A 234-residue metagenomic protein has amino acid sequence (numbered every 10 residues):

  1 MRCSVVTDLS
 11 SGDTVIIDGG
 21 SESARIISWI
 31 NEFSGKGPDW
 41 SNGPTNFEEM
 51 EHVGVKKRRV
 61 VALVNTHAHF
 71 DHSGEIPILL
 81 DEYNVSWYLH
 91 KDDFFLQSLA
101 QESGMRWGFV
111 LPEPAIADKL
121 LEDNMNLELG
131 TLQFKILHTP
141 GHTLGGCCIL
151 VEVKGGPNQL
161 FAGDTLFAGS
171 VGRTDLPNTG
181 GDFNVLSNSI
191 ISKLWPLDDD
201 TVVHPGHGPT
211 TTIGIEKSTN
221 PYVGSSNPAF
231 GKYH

Functional and structural regions predicted by a protein language model:
M1-C3: Short N-terminal binding/cap micro-motifs at the start of the first secondary-structure element
V5-T7, E128, L150: Short, well-ordered beta-strand micro-motif
V6, L121, T139: Hydrophobic residues at beta-strand termini and immediately following loops that shape nucleotide-binding pockets
G12, E22, F33-V53, S103 (+3 more regions): Metallo-beta-lactamase
T14-I17, A62-N65, I136-H138: Short catalytic-loop micro-motif centered on adjacent basic/acidic residues
I17, Y88-L89, A162, P205: Hydrophobic residues in well-ordered beta-strands that form the structural core
I17-G19, N65, T131, P205: Small/polar loops that bind or transfer phosphate-bearing groups
E22, N31-E128, P157, S218-S226: Active-site HxH/HxHxD metal-binding segment of metal-dependent hydrolases
